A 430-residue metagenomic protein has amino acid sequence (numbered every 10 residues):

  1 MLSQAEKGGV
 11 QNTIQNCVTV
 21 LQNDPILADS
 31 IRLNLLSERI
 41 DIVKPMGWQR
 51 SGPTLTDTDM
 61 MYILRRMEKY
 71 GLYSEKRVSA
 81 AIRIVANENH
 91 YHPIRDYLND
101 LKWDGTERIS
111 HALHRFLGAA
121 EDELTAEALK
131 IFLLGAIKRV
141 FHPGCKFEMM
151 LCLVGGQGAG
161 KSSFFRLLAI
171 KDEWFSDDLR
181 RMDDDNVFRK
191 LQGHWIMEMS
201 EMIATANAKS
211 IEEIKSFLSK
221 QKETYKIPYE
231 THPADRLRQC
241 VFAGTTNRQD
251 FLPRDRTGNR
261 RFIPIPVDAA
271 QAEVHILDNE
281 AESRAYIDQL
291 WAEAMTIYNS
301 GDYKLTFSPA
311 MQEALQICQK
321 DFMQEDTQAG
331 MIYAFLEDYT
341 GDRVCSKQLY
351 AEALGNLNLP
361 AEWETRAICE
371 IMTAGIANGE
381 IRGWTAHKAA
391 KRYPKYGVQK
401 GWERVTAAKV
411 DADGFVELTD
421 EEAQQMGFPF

Functional and structural regions predicted by a protein language model:
M1-R108, E123-E127, N358-W363, A374 (+2 more regions): N-terminal nucleic-acid engagement/recognition segments and initiation subdomains in replication, restriction
I82-Q192, K347: P-loop NTPase catalytic core of nucleic-acid-dependent motor ATPases
V187-Q192, I227-T245: AAA+/SF3 P-loop NTPase mechanochemical coupling elements
G193-W195, Q221, R238-V241, T257-F262: Short glycine-/polar-rich loops that comprise or flank the Walker A/P-loop and associated switch/sensor motifs
I196-L218, L252-G258: Conserved AAA+/SF3 P-loop NTPase catalytic/coupling segment centered on the Walker-B
I211-A234: Conserved catalytic/switch belt of AAA+ P-loop NTPases
R254-A272: A short helix-turn-beta junction within AAA+ P-loop NTPase domains corresponding to the substrate/partner-engaging
L305-F430: DNA transaction DNA-binding modules
